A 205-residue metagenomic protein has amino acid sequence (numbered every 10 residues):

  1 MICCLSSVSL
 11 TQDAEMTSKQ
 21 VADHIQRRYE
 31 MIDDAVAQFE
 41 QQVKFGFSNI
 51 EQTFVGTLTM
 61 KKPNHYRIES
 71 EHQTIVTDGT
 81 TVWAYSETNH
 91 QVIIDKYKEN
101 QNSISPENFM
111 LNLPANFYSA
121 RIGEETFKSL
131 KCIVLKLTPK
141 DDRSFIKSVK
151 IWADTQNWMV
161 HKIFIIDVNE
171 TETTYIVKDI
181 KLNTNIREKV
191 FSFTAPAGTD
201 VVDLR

Functional and structural regions predicted by a protein language model:
M1-L5: Sec-dependent N-terminal signal peptides
S6-E51, K61-H65, A195-R205: N-terminal leader/targeting segments and the immediate start of mature chains
K19-A22, Q26, G79, E107 (+1 more regions): Extracytoplasmic/secreted envelope proteins and their assembly/folding machinery, especially bacterial periplasmic
E40-K44, P63-N64, E71-Q73, T80-V82 (+7 more regions): Solvent-exposed coil/turn segments that connect beta secondary-structure elements in extracytoplasmic/periplasmic
V55-I104, T173: An acidic-aromatic
Y97-K131: Flexible, surface-exposed loop/linker segments and immediately adjacent secondary-structure boundaries
A120-G198, V202-R205: Gly/Pro-enriched, hydrophobic low-complexity segments that function as extracytoplasmic propeptides/linkers
